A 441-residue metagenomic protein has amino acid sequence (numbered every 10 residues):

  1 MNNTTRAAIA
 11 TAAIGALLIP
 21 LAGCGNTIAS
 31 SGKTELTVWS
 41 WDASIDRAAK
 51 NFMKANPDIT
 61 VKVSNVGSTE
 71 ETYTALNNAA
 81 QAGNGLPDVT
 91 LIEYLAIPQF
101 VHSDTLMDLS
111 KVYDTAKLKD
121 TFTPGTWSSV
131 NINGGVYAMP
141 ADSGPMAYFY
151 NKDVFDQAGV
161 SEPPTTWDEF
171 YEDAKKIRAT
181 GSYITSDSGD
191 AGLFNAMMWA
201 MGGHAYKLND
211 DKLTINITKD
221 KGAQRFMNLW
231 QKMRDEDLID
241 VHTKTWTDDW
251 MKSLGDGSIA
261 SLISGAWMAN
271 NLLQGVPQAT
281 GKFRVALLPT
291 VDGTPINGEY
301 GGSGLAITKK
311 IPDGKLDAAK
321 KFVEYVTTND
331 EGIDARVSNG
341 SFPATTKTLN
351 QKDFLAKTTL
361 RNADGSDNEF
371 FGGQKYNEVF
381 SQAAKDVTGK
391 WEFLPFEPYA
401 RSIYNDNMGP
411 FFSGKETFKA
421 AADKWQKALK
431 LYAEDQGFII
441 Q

Functional and structural regions predicted by a protein language model:
N2-H102, D114-L118, E162, D292 (+5 more regions): Conserved N-terminal structural module of periplasmic/extracytoplasmic solute-binding proteins
N65-A75, L95, T165-E172, H242-D256: Short helix-initiation/N-cap motifs at beta->coil->alpha
Y73-N84, S103, V154-F155, E172-A179 (+2 more regions): Short helices/loops that flank or line small-molecule/ion binding pockets
N78, L86-D88, L118-V154, Y183-I184 (+3 more regions): A structural signal for short loop-to-beta-strand junctions that line the ligand-binding cleft of periplasmic/secreted
Y94-M146, Y171, M197-W199, R284-A286 (+3 more regions): Hinge/lid segment of periplasmic solute-binding proteins
I132-A141, M146, D168-N216, G222-A223 (+1 more regions): Extracytoplasmic/periplasmic solute-binding protein
A174, K212-K244, L288: Glycine-centered hinge/linker elements that transmit conformational signals in sensory and ligand-binding systems
M268-A279, D292-E299, S303-S402, I440-Q441: C-terminal lobe and pocket-closing loops of periplasmic/extracytoplasmic Venus-flytrap solute-binding proteins
